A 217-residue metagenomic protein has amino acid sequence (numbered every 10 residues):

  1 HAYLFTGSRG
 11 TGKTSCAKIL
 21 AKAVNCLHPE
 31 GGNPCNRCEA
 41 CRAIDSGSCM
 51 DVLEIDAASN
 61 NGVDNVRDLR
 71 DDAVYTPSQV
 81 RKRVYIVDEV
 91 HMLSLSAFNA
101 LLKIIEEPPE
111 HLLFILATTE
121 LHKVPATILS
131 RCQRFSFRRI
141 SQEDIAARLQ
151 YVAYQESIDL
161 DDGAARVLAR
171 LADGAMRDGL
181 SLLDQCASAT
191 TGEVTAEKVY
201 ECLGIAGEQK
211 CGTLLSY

Functional and structural regions predicted by a protein language model:
H1-R134: P-loop/Walker A NTP-binding region and its immediately flanking N-terminal helices in P-loop NTPase folds
A43-M50, D68, R81, A117 (+1 more regions): Extended, largely alpha-helical regulatory/partner-binding modules appended to the mid-to-C-terminal parts
